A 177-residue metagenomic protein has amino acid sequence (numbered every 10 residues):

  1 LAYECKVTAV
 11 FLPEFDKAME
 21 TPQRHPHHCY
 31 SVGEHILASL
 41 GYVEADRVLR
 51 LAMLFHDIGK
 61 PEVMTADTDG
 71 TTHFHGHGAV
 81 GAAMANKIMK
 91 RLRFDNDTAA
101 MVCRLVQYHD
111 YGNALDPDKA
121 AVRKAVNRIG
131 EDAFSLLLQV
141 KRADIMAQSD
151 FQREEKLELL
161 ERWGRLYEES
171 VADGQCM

Functional and structural regions predicted by a protein language model:
A2-P13: Proline-centered turn/helix-capping motifs that create local helix->coil transitions or kinks
K17-A18, H25, H35-A38, Y42-M177: C-terminal subdomains that position terminal phosphate/3'-OH groups for nucleotidyl transfer/ligation, primarily on
H27-Y30: Short Gly/Pro-enriched turn/cap motifs at secondary-structure boundaries
